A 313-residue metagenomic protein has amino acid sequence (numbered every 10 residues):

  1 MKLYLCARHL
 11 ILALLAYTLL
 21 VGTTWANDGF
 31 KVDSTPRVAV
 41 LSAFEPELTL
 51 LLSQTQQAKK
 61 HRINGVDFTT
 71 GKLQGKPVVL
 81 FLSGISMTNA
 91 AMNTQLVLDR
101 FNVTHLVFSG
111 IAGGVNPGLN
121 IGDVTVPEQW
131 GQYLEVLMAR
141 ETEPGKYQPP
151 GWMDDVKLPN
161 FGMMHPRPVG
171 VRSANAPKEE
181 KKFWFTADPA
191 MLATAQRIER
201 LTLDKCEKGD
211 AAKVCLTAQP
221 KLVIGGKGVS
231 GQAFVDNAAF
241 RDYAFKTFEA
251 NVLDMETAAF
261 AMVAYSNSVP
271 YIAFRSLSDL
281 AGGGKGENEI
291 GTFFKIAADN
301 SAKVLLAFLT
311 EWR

Functional and structural regions predicted by a protein language model:
M1-I11: Bacterial N-terminal signal peptides that target proteins for export
A7-R8, P46, S278: Residue-level micro-sites within transmembrane alpha helices that shape and flank functional polar/acidic positions
H9-G22: Bacterial N-terminal signal peptides
I11-L12, E47, M191: Alpha-helical structural motif
T24-A26: Boundary at the C-terminal end of the N-terminal hydrophobic targeting segment
D28-V38, R62-R313: Glycine-rich phosphate- or other oxyanion-binding loops that anchor nucleotides, phosphorylated ligands
P36-N64: N-terminal targeting signals for Sec/Tat export/insertion, comprising classic cleavable signal peptides
